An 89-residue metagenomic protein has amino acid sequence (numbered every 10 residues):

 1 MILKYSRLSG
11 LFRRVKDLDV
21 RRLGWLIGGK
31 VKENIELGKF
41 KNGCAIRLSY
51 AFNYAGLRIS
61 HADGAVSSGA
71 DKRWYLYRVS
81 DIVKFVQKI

Functional and structural regions predicted by a protein language model:
M1-S68: N-terminal capping segments
V66-I89: ...with weaker cross-activation on analogous glycine-rich loops/strands in unrelated enzymes
